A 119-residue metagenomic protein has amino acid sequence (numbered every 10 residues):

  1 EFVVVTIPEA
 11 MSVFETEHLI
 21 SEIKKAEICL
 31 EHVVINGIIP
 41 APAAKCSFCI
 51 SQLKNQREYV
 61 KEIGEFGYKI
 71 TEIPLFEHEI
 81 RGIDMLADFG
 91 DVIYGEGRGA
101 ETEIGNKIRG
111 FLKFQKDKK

Functional and structural regions predicted by a protein language model:
V3-K119: C-terminal lobe/tail of nucleotide-utilizing enzymes
